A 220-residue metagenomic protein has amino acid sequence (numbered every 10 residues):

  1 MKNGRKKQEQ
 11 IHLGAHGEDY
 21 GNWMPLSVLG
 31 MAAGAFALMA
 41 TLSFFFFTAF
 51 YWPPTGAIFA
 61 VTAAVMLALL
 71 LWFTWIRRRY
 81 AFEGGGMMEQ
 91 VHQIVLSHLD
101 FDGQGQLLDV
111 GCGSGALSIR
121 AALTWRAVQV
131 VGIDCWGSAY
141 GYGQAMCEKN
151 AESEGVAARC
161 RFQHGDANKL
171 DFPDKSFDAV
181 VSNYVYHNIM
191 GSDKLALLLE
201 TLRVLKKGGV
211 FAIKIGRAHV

Functional and structural regions predicted by a protein language model:
Y20-L26, L70-V91: Class I SAM-dependent methyltransferase Rossmann-like catalytic core, especially the SAM/SAH-binding loop
G86-Q104: Conserved alpha-helix/loop element of class I SAM-dependent methyltransferases that forms part of the SAM/SAH-binding
G103-G113, V131: Conserved class I S-adenosyl-L-methionine
S114-R126: Conserved SAM-binding loop of SAM-dependent methyltransferases across substrates and taxa, primarily the Class I
N168-V180: A short acidic, Gly/Pro-enriched loop at the edge of an enzyme's catalytic core that lines a small-molecule cofactor
L195-K207: A short glycine-rich, Lys/Arg-flanked "PGG" loop and its adjoining helix->strand segment in the class I
G208-I215: Conserved beta-strand signature within the Rossmann-like core of class I S-adenosyl-L-methionine
A218-V220: Conserved small/polar residues in nucleotide/adenosyl-binding loops
